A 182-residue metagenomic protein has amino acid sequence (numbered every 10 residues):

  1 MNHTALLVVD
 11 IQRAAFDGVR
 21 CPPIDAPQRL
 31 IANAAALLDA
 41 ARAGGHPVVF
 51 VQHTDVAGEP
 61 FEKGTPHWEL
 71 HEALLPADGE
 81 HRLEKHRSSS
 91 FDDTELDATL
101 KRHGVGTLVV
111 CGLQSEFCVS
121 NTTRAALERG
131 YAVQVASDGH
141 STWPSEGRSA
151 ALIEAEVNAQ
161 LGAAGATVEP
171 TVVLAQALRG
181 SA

Functional and structural regions predicted by a protein language model:
N2-A5, A32-G44, E59-A182: Active-site-adjacent betaalpha module
L6-Q12: N-terminal nucleotide-binding beta1-loop-alpha1 segment
V8, P47-H53, A136: Short beta-strand segments at enzyme active-site cores
A14-G18: Short acidic, Gly/Ser-rich segments with clustered Asp/Glu that frequently serve as metal-coordination loops in enzyme
R20-P27, P60: Short glycine-enriched, charge-decorated loop/helix-capping segments at active-site entrances that position
V56: Small-residue-rich anion-binding loops in enzyme active sites
